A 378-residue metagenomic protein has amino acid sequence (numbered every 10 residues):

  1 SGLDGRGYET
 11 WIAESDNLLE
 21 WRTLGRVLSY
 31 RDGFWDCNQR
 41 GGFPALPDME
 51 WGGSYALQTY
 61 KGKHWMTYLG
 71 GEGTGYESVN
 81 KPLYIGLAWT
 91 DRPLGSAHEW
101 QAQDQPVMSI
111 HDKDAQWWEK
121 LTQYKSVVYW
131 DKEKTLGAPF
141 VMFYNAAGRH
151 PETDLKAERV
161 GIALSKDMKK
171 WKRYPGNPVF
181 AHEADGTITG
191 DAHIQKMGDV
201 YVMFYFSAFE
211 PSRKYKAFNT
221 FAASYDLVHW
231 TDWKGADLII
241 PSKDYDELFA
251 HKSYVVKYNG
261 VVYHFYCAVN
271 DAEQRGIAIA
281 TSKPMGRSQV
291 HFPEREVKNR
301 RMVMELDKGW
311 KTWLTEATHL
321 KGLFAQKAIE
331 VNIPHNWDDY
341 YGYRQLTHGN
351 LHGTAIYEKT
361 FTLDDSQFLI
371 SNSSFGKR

Functional and structural regions predicted by a protein language model:
S1-G42, L46-Y124, Y129-T187, Q195-L248 (+1 more regions): Beta-rich carbohydrate-recognition and catalytic domains
H98, H193, T281, T318 (+1 more regions): Intrinsic disorder/low-complexity segments
A192-H193, S253-Y254: Conserved beta-propeller blade repeats
V256, R378: Short aromatic-centered micro-motifs
P293-K377: Extended carbohydrate-recognition surfaces in non-catalytic/accessory domains of CAZymes and lectin-like proteins
